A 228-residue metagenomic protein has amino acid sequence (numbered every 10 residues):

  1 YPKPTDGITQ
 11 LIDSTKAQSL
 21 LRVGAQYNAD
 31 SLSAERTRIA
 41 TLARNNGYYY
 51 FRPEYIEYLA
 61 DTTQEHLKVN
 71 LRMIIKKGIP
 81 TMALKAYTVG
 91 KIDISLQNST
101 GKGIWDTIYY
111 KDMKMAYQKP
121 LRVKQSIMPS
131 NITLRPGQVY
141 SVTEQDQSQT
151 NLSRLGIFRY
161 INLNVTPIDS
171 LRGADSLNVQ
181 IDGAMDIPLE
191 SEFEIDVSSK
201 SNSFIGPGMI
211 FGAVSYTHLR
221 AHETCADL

Functional and structural regions predicted by a protein language model:
Y1-S199: Periplasmic polypeptide-binding modules associated with outer-membrane biogenesis and secretion
L177, S203-M209: Hydrophobic, lipid-facing positions within transmembrane beta-strands of outer-membrane proteins
A184-D186, I210-Y216: Structural signature of outer-membrane beta-barrel channels/translocons
F193-V197, P207-F211, R220: Transmembrane beta-barrel strands of outer-membrane/channel proteins
T217-T224: Conserved small/polar residues in nucleotide/adenosyl-binding loops
L228: Cytosolic catalytic cores of cyclic-nucleotide second-messenger enzymes
